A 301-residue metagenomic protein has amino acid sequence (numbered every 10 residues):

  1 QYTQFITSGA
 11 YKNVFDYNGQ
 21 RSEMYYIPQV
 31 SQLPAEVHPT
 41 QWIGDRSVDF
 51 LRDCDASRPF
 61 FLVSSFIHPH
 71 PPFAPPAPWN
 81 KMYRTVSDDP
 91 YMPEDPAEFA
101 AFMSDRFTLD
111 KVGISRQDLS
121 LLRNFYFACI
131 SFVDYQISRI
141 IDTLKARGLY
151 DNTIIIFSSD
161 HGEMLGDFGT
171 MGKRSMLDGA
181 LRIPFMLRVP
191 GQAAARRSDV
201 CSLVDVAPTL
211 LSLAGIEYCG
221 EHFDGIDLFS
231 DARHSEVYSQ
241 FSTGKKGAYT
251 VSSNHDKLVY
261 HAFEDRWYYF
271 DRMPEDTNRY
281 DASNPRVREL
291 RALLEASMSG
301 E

Functional and structural regions predicted by a protein language model:
Q1-I43, V48-V200, L213, G220 (+1 more regions): Active-site-proximal cap/lid insertion segments
Y2, S8, H161-D167, R188 (+5 more regions): C-terminal cap/loop subdomain of S1 sulfatases and analogous C-terminal strand-loop tails that border
F73, T277-R279: Cytochrome P450 core scaffold surrounding the K-helix E-X-X-R motif and the conserved "meander" helix-loop region
